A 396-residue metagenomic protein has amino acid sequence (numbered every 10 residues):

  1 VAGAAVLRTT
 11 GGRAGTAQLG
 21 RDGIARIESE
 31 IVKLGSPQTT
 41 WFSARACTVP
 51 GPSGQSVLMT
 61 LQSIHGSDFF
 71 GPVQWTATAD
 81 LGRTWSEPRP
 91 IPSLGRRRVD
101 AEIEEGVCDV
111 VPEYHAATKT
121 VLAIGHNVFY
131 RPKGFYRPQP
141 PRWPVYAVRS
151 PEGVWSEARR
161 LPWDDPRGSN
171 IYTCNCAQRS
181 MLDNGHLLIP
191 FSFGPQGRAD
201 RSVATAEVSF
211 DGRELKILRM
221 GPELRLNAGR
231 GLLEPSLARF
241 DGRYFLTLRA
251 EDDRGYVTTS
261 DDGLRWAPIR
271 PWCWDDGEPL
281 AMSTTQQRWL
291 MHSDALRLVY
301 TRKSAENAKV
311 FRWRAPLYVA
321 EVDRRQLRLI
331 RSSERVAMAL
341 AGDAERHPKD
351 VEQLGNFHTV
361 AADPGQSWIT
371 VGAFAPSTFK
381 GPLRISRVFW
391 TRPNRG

Functional and structural regions predicted by a protein language model:
V1-A14: N-terminal export signals
G15-T40, C47-E105, Y114-Y172, S180-E234 (+5 more regions): Beta-rich carbohydrate-recognition and catalytic domains
S43-R45, D109-V111, C176-Q178, E234-S236 (+2 more regions): Conserved beta-strand position repeated once per blade in WD40 beta-propeller domains
L354-N356, D363-W368: Acidic, serine/threonine- and proline-rich intrinsically disordered appendage/tail regions
